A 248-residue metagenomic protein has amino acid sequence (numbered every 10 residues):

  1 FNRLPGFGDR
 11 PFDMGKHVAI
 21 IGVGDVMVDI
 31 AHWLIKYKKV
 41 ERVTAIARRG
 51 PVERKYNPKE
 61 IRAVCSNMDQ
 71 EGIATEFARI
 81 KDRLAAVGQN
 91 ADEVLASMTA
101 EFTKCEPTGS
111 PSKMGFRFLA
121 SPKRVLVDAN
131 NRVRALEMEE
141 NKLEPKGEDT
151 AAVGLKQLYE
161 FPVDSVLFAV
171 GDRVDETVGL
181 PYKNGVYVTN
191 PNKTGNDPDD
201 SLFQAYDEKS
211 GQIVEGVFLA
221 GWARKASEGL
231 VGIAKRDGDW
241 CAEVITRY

Functional and structural regions predicted by a protein language model:
F1-R3, Y37-K38, E139-D200: Glycine-rich beta-alpha-beta "Rossmann" dinucleotide-binding loop(s) and their flanking helix/strand
F1-Y37, V188-Y206: Glycine-rich dinucleotide-binding loop and its adjacent helix/turn
R10-D13, E160, G211: Short, flexible hinge/linker loops that cap or flank conserved catalytic cores
H17, M27-F161, V178, I245-T246: Dinucleotide-binding/catalytic capping subdomain of oxidoreductase cores
G24, R49, A223: Residue-level signal for short, function-critical loop segments
L202-G229: Short FAD-binding loop at a beta-strand-to-alpha-helix junction that anchors the flavin cofactor in diverse
A220-I245: A conserved FAD-binding loop/helix module that cradles the flavin
